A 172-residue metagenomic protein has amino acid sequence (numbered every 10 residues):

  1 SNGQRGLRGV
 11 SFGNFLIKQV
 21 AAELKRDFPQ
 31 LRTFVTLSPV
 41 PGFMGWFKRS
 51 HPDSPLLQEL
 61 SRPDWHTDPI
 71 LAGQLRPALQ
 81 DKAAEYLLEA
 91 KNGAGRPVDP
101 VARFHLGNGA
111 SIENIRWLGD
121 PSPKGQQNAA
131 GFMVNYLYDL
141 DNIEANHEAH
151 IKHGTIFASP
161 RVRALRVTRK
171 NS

Functional and structural regions predicted by a protein language model:
S1-S172: Extended, composition-driven regions rather than compact fold-specific motifs
